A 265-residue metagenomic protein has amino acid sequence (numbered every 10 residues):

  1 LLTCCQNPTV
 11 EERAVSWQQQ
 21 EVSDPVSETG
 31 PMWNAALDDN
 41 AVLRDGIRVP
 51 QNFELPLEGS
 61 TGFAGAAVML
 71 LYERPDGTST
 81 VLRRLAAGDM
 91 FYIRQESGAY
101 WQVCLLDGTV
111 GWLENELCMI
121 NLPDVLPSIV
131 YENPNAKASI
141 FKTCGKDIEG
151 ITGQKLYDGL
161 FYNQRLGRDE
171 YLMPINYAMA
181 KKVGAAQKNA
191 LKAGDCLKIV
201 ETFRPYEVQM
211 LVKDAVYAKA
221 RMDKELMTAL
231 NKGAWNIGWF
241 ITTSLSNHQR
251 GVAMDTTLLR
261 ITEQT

Functional and structural regions predicted by a protein language model:
L2-C4: C-terminal motif of bacterial Sec signal peptides marking the signal peptidase cleavage site
Q6-P8: Bacterial signal peptide processing site
E12-L70, V81-T202, Y206-T228, K232-T265: Extracytoplasmic cell-surface/polysaccharide-interacting catalytic and binding patches
R74-T80: Short alpha-helix capping/helix-loop boundary micro-motifs
